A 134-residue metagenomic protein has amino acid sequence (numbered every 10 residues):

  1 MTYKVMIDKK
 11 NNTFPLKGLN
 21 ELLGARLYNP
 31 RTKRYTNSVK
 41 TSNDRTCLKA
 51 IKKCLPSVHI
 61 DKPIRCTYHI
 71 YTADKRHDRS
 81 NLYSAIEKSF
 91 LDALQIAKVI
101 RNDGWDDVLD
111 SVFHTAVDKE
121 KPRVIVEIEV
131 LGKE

Functional and structural regions predicted by a protein language model:
M1-E134: Catalytic phosphate/metal-binding cores of nucleic-acid and nucleotide-processing enzymes, i.e., regions that mediate
